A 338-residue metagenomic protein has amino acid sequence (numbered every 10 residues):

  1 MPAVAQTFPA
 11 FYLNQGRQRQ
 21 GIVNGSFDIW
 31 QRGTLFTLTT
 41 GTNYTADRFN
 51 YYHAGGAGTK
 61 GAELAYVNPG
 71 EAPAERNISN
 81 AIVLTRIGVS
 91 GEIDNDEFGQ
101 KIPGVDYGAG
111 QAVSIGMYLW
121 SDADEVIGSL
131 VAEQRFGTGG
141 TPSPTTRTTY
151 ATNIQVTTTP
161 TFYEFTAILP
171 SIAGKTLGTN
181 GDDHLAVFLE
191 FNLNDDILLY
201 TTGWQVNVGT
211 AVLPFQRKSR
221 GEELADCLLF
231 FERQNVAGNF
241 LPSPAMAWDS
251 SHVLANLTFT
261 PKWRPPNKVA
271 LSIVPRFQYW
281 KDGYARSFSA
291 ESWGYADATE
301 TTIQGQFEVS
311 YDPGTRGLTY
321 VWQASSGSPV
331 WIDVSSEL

Functional and structural regions predicted by a protein language model:
V4-L338: Extracellular and organelle-lumenal recognition/adhesion modules and their flexible linkers in secreted
